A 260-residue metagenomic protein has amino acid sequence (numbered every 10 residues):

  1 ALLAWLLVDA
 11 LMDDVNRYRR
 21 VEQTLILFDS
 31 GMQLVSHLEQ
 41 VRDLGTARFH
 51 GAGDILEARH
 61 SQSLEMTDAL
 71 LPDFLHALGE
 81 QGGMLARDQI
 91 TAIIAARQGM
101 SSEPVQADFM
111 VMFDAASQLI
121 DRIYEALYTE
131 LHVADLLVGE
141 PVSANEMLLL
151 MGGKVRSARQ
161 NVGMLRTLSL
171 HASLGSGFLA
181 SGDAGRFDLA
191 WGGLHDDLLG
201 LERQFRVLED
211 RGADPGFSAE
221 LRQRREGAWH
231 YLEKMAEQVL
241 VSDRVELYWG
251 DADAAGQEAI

Functional and structural regions predicted by a protein language model:
A1-I260: Hydrophobic alpha-helical segments
